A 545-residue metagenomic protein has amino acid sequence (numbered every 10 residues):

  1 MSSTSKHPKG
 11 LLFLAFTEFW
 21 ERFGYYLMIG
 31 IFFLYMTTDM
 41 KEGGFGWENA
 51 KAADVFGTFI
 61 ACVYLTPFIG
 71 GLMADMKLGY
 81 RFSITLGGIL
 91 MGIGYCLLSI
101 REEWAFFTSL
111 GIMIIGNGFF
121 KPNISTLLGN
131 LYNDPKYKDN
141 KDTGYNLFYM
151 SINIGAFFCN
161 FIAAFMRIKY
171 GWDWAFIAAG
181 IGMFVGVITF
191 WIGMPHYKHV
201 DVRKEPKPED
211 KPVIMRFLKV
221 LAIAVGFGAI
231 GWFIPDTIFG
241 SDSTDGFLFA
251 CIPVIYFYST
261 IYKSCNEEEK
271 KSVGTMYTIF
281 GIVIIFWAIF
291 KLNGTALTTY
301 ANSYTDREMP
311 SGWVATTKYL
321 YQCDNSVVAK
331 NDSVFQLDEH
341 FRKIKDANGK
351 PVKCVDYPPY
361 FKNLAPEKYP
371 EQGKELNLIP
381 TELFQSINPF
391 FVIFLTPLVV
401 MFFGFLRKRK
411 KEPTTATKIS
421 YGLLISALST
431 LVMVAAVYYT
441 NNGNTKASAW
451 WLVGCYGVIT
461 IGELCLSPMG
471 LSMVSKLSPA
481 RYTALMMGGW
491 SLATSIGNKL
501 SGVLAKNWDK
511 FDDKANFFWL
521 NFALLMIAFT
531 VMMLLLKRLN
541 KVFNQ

Functional and structural regions predicted by a protein language model:
M1-K9, F13, D134-K136, A164-S311 (+7 more regions): Intracellular loop-helix junctions on the cytosolic face of multi-pass helical membrane proteins
F19, G94, A105-N123, F280-G281 (+1 more regions): Hydrophobic core of transmembrane alpha-helices in multi-pass small-molecule transporters, especially MFS/SLC-type
F33-T66, N140-T143: Extracellular/periplasmic helix-loop-helix junction of adjacent transmembrane segments in MFS-like secondary
A53-A74, K121, C159, S386-F403 (+1 more regions): Central cavity-lining transmembrane alpha-helices of secondary-active solute carriers, predominantly the Major
V63, N140-F161, R167-I168, A175-G186 (+3 more regions): Glycine-rich segments within core transmembrane alpha-helices of 12-TM secondary carriers
T66-C96, I100: Conserved MFS/SLC helix-loop-helix module at the cytosolic interface between two early adjacent transmembrane helices
M76-G88, P135, D139, E269 (+1 more regions): Cytoplasmic membrane-interface "Motif A"-like loop-to-helix N-cap segments of 12-TM Major Facilitator Superfamily
L86-F107, G404, S420-N444: C-terminal ends and interior cores of transmembrane alpha-helices in multi-pass membrane transporters/permeases
